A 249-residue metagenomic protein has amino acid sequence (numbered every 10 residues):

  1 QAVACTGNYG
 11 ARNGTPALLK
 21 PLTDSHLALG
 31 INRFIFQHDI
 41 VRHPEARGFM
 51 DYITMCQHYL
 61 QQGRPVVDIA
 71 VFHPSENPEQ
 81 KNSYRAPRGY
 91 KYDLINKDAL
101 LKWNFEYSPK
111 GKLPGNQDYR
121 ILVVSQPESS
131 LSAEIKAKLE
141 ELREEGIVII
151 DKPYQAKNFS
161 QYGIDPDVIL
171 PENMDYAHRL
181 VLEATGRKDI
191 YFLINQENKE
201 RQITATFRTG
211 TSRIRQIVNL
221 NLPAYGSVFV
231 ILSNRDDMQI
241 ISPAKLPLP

Functional and structural regions predicted by a protein language model:
Q1-P249: Carbohydrate-binding surfaces of carbohydrate-active enzymes
